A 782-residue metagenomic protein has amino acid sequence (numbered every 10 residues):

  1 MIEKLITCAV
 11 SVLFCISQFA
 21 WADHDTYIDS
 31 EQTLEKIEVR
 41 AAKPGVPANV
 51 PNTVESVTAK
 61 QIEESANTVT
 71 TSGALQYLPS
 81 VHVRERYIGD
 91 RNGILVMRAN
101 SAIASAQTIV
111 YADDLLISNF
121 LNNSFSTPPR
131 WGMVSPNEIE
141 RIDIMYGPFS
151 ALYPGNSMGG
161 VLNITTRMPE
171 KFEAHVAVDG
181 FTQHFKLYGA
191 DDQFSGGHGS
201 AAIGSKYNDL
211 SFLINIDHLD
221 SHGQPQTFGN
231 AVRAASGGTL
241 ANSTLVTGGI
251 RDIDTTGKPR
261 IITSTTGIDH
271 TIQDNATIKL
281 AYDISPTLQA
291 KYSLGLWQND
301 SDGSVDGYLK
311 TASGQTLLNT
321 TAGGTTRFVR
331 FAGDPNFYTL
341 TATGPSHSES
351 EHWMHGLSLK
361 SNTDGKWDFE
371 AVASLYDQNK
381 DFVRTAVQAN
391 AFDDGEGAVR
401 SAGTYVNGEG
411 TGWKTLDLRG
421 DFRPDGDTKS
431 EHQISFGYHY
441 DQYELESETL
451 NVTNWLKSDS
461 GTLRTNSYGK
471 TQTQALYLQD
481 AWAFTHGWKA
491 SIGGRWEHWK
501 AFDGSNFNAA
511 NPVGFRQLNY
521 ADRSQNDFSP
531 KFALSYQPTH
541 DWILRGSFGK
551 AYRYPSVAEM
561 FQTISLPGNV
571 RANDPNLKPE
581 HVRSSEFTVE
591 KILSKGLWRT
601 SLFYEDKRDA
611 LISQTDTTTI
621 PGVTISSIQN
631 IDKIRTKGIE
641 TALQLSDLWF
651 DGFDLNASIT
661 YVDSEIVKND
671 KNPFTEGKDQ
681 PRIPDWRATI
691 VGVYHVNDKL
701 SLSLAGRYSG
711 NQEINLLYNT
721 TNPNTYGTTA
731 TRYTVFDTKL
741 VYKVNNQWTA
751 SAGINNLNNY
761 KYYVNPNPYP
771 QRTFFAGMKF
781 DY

Functional and structural regions predicted by a protein language model:
D23, L340-M354, N362, T465-T473 (+8 more regions): Outer-membrane beta-barrel signature, preferentially recognizing the C-terminal barrel domain of Gram-negative
I28, A177, T485, A490 (+5 more regions): Gram-negative outer-membrane beta-barrel transporters
T33-A66, R91-I94, N122: N-terminal periplasmic "start-of-domain" segments of outer-membrane beta-barrel proteins
S72-L116: Extracytoplasmic beta-strand/coil segments of soluble accessory domains associated with Gram-negative outer-membrane
L116-P148: Short acidic/polar hinge/loop motifs at secondary-structure boundaries that mediate gating or recognition
D192-S304, E351, H355, Q474: Transmembrane beta-barrel wall of Gram-negative outer-membrane proteins
A281-W297, T339-N508, P512, Q537 (+3 more regions): Face-selective signature of the C-terminal outer-membrane beta-barrel domain
Q442-K457, K500-P512, D522, S535-Y536 (+5 more regions): Surface-exposed extracellular loop regions of Gram-negative outer-membrane beta-barrel proteins, predominantly
